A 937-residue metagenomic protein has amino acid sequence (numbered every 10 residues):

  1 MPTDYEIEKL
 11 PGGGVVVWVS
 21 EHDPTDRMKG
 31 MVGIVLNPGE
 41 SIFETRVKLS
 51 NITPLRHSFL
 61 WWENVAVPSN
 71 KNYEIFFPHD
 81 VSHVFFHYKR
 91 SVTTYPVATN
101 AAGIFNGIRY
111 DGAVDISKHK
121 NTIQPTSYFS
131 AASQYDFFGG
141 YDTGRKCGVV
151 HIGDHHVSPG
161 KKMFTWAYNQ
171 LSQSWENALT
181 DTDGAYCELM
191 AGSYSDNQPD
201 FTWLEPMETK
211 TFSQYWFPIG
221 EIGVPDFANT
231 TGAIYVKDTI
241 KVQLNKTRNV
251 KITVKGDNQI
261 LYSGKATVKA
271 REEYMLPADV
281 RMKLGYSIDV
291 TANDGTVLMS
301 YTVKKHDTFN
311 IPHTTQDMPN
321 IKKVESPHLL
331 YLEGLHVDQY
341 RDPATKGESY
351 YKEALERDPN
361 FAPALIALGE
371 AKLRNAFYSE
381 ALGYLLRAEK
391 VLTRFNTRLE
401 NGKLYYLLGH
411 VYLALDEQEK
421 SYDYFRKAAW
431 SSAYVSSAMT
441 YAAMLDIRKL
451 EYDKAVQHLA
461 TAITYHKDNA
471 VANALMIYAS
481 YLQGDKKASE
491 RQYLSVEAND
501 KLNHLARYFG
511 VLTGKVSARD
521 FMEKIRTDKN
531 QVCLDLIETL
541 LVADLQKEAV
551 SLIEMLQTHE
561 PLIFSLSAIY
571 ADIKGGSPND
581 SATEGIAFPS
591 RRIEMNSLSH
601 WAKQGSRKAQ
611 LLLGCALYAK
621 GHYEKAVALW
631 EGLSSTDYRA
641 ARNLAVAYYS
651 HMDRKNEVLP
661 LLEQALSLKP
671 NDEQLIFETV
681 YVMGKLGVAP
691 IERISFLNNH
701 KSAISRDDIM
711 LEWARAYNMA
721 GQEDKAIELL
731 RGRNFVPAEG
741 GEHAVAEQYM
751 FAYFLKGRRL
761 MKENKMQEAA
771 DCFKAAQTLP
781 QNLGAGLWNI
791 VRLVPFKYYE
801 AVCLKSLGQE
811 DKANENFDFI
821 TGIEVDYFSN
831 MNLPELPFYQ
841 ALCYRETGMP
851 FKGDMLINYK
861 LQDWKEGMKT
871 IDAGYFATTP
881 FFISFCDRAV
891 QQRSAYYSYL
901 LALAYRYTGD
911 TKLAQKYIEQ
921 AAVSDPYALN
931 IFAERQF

Functional and structural regions predicted by a protein language model:
V19-S69, Q214: Acidic, contiguous internal or C-terminal segments within carbohydrate-active enzymes that form a structured patch used
S41, I52-T209, F217: A contiguous, surface-exposed recognition patch within enzymatic or periplasmic domains that forms
P225-E325, H504-A506, T513-G514, I573-I593 (+1 more regions): Long, contiguous interaction/recruitment modules in multidomain scaffold/adaptor proteins
D307-Y331, F395-L399, F521-K529, S597-S606 (+5 more regions): TPR-adjacent "capping" and linker segments in tetratricopeptide-repeat scaffold/adaptor proteins
Y331-L332, P363-A367, L399-L407, S437-Y441 (+16 more regions): Alpha-solenoid helical repeat scaffolds
V337, K372, Y412, D446 (+11 more regions): Residue at a conserved register position within TPR or TPR-like alpha-solenoid repeats
F361, F395, N401, V435 (+13 more regions): Residue-level recognition of tetratricopeptide repeat
G383-K390, K420-K427, D453-A462, K486-A498 (+11 more regions): Alpha-helical repeat scaffolds
